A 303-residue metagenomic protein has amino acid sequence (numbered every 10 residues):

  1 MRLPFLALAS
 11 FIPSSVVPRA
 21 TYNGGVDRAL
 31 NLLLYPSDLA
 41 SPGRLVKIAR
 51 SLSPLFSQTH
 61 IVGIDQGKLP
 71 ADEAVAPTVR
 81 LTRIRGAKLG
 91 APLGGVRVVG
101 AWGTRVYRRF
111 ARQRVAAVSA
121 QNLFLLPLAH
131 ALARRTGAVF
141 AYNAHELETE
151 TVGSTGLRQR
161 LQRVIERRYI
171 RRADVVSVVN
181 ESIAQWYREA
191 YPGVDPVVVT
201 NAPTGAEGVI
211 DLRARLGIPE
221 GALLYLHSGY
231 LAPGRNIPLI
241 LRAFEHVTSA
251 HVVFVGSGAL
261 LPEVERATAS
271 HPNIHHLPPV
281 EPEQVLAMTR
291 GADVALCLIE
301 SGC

Functional and structural regions predicted by a protein language model:
R2-L69, E73, V175, F244-V247 (+1 more regions): N-terminal subdomain of nucleotide-sugar transferases
N31-L34, P219-R235, L241-E245, V253: Conserved donor-binding/catalytic core segment of Leloir-type glycosyltransferases
R50, P54, T104-R108, P127 (+3 more regions): Membrane-proximal helix-turn-helix segments that form the acceptor-binding/catalytic region of lipid-linked
D72, R160, A206-I218: A short helix/loop element that forms part of the nucleotide-sugar donor recognition site in Leloir-type
R97-A101, V139-A141, E148-R168, Q185 (+2 more regions): Nucleotide-sugar donor phosphate/pyrophosphate-binding loop at the beta->alpha transition of glycosyltransferases
R167-P196, P203-E207: A short, active-site helix/loop in glycosyltransferases that binds the activated sugar's phosphate group
P262-T289: Nucleotide-activated donor-binding/catalytic signature segment of Leloir-type glycosyltransferases, i.e., the conserved
T289-C303: Acidic donor-binding loop of glycosyltransferase active sites
